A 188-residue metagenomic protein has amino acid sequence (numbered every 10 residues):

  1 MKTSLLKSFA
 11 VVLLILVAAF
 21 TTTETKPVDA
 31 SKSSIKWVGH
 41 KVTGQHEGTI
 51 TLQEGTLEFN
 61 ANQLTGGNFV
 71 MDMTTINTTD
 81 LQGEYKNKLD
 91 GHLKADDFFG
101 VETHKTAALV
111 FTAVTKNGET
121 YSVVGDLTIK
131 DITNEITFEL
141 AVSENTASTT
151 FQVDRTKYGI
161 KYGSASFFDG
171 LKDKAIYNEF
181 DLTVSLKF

Functional and structural regions predicted by a protein language model:
M1-T25: Bacterial Sec-dependent N-terminal signal peptides
F20-F188: Low-complexity, acidic/polar, glycine-enriched regions of mature
